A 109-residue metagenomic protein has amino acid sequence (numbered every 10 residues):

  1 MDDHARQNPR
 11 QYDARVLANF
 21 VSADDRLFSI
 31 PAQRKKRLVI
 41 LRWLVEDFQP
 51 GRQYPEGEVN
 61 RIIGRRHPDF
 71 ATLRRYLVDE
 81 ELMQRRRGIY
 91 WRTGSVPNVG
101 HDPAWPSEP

Functional and structural regions predicted by a protein language model:
M1-H4: Eukaryotic partner-binding/assembly regions in large regulatory complexes
Q11-F48: Short alpha-helical segments that sit at the start of domains
P50-I63: Short acidic, hydrophobic short linear motifs in intrinsically disordered regions
R66-Y76: Short amphipathic alpha-helical interaction segments
D79-Y90: A short, conserved structural fragment
G88-N98: Accessory beta->alpha helical hairpin/"wing" motif in late/C-terminal subdomains of nucleic-acid enzymes
N98-P109: Short, amphipathic alpha-helical interaction segments positioned at domain boundaries
